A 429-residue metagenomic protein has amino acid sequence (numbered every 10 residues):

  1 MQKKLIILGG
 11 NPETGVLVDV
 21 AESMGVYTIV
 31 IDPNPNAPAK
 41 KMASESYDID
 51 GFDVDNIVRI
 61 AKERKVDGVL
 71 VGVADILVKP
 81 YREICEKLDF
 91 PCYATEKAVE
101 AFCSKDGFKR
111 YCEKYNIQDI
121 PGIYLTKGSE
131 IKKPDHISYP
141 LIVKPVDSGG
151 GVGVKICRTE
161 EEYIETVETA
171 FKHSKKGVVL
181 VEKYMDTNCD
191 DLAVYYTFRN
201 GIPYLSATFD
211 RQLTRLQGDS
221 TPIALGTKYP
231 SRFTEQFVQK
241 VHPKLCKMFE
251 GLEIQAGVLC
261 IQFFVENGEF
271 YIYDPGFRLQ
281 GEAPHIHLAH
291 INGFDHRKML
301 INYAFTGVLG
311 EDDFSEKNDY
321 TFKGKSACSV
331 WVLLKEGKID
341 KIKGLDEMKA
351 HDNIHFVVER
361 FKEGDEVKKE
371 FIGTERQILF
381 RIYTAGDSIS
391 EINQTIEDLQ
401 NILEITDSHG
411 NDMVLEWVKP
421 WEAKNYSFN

Functional and structural regions predicted by a protein language model:
M1-A98, G307-G310, E316, F322-K323 (+3 more regions): ATP-binding N-terminal substructure of ATP-dependent carboxylate-amine bond-forming enzymes
E86-G153, E160: A conserved helix-loop-beta module that forms one wall/lid of the active-site cleft in ATP-utilizing catalytic domains
Q118-I120, P140-V143, V154-N188, D219-T227 (+2 more regions): Conserved ATP-binding module of the ATP-grasp superfamily
R158, V332-E336, I382-D387: Short beta-strand-to-loop capping motifs
E182-K183, A193, Q255-N267, D312-D313 (+2 more regions): A short glycine-rich, hydrophobically flanked beta-strand micro-motif that places a catalytic Asp/Glu for divalent metal
D186-D191, Y195-I254, V258, V265 (+2 more regions): ATP-dependent carboxylate/phosphate-activation module, predominantly the ATP-grasp catalytic core and closely related
L259, A350-V367: A structural supersecondary motif
L309-N353: A glycine-rich beta-turn/hairpin centered on an aromatic-Pro dipeptide
